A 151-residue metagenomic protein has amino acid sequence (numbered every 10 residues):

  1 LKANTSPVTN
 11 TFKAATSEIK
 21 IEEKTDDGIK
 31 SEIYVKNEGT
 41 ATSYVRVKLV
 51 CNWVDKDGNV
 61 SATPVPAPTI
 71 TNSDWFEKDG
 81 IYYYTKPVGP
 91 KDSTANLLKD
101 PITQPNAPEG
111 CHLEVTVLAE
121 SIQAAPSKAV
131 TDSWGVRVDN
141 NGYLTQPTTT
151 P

Functional and structural regions predicted by a protein language model:
L1-P151: Long, small/polar-residue-biased beta-strand-and-loop interaction regions
